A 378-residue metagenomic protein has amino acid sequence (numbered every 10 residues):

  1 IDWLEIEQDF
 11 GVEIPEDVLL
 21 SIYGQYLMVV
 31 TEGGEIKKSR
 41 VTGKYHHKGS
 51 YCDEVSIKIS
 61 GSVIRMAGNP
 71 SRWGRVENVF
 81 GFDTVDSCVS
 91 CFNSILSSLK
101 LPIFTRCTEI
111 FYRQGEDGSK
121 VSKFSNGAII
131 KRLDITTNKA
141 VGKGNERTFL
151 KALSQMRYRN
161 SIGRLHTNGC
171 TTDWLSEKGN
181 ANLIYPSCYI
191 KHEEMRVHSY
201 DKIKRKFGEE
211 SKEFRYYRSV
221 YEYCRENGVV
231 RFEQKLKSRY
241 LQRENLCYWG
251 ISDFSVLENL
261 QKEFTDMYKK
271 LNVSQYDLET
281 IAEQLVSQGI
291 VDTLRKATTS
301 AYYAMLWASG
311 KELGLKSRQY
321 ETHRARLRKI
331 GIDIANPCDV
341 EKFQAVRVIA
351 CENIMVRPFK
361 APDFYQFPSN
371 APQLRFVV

Functional and structural regions predicted by a protein language model:
I1-W307, E312, I330-V378: Structured, helix-rich domain cores that form ligand/interaction pockets
Y320-L327: Helix-turn-helix DNA-binding segment
